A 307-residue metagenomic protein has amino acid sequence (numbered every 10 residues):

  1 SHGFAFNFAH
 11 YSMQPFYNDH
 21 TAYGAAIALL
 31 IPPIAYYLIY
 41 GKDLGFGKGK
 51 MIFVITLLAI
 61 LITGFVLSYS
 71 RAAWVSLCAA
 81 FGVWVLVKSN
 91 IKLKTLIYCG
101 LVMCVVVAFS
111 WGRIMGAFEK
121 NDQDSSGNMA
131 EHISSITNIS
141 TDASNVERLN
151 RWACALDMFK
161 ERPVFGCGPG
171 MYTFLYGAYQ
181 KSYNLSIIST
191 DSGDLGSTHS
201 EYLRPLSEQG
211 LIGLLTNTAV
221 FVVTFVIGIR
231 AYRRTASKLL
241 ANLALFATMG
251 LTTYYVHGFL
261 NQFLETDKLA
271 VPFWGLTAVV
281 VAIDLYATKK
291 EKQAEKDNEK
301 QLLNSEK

Functional and structural regions predicted by a protein language model:
S1-A9, S76, G127-A130, S182-I187: Peri-membrane helix termini and adjoining interfacial loops of integral membrane proteins
S1-F8, Y17-N90, K94, Y98-C99 (+8 more regions): Alpha-helical transmembrane segments of multi-pass inner-membrane proteins
N7-A9, Q14, I139-A153, E161 (+1 more regions): Long extracytoplasmic/lumenal interhelical loops at the membrane interface of multi-pass membrane proteins
I39-D43, N90-I91, F118, D122 (+5 more regions): Membrane-interfacial segments
G41-K48, A117-G127, N138-I139, S182-G193 (+1 more regions): Short helix-coil transition/hinge motifs at the ends and kinks of transmembrane helices, capturing the brief
L44, M51, R230-L245, L251 (+3 more regions): A juxtamembrane structural motif centered on a specific transmembrane helix
L67, K88-T141, R151-E161, P169 (+1 more regions): A membrane-periplasm/extracellular boundary helix in multi-pass inner-membrane enzymes that assemble envelope glycans
G210-T224: Hydrophobic alpha-helical transmembrane segments
